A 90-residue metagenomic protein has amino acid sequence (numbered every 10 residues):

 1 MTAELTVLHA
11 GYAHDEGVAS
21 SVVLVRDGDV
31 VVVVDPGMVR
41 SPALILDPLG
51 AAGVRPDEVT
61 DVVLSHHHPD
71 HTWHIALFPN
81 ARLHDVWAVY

Functional and structural regions predicted by a protein language model:
M1-D29: Zn-dependent metallo-beta-lactamase
D15, G37-Y90: Active-site HxH/HxHxD metal-binding segment of metal-dependent hydrolases
V30-V32, D61: Structural motif
